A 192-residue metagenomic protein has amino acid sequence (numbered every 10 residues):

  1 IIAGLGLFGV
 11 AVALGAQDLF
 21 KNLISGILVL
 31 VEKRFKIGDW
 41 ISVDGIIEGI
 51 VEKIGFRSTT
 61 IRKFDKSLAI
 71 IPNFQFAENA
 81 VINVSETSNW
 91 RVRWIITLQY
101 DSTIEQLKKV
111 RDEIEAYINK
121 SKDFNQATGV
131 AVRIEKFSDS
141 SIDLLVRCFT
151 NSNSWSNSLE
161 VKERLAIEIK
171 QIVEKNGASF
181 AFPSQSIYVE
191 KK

Functional and structural regions predicted by a protein language model:
A3-G15: Small-residue-enriched core segments of transmembrane alpha-helices in multipass membrane transport and channel
G6, I46-G49, K136: Transmembrane helix-bundle signature of multi-pass membrane transporters/permeases
V12, I82-V84, W90-R93, L98-K192: Solvent-exposed, non-transmembrane regulatory segments of membrane-associated proteins
D18-L30: Membrane-spanning helices that line or support transport/gating and their immediate boundary helices in channels
L28-Q126: Soluble accessory domains appended to multi-pass membrane transport proteins
